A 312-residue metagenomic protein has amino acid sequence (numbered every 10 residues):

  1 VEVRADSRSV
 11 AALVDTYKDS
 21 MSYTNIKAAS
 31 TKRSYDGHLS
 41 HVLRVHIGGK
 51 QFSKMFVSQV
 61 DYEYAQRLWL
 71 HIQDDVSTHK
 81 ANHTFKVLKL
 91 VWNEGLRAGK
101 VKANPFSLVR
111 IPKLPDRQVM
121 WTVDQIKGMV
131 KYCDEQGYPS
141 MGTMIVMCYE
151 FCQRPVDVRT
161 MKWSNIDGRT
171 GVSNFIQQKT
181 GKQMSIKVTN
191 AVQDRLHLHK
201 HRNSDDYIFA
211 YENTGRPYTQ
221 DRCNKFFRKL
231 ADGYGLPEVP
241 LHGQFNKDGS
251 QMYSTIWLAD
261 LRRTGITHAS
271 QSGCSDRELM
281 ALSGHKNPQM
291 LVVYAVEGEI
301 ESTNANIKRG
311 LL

Functional and structural regions predicted by a protein language model:
V1-R8, T24, K187, G233 (+1 more regions): Basic/aromatic DNA-contact patch characteristic of tyrosine site-specific recombinases
D6, D19-N93, A98-K100, Q136-G137 (+2 more regions): N-terminal core-binding DNA-recognition domain of tyrosine site-specific recombinases/integrases
K50, K131-M141, I186, R202-D205 (+1 more regions): Short, basic (Lys/Arg/His-rich) helix/loop patches that form interaction surfaces in the mid-to-C-terminal regions
T78, N82-T84, R97, V101-K102 (+7 more regions): Basic, Lys/Arg- and aromatic-enriched nucleic-acid-binding interface segment
M120, Q177-G181, D276, S283-K308: Catalytic-site neighborhood detector that most strongly recognizes the C-terminal catalytic loop/helix of tyrosine
N165-V172, M252-T255, S272-V293: Short, polar N-cap/turn motifs at the start of nucleic acid-interacting alpha helices
Q178-H197, D205-L230, W257: C-terminal catalytic core of Y-nucleophile DNA break-rejoin enzymes
E212-G215, K308-L312: C-terminal secondary-structure termini that scaffold catalytic or DNA-interacting sites
